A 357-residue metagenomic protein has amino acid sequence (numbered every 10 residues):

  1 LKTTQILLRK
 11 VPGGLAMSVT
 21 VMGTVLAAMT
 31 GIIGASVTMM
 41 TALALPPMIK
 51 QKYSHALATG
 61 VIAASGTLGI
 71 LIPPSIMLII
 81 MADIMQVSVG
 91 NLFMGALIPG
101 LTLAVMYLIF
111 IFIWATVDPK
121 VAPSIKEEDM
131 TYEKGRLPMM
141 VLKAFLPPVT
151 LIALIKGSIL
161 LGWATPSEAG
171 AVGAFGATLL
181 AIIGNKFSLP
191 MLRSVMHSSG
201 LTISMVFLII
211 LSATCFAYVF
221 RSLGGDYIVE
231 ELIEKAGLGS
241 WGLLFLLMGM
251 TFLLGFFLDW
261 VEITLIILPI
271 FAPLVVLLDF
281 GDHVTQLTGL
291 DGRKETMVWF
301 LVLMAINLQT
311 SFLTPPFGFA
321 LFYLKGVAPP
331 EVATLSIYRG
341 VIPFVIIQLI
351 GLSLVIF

Functional and structural regions predicted by a protein language model:
L1-F357: Alpha-helical transmembrane segments of multi-pass membrane transport proteins
